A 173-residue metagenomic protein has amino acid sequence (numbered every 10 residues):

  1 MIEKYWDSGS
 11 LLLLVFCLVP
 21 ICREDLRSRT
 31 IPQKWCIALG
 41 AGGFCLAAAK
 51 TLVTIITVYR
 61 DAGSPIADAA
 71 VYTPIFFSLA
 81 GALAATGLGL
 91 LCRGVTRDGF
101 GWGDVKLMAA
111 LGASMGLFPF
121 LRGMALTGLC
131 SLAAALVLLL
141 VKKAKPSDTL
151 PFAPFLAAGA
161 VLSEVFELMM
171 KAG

Functional and structural regions predicted by a protein language model:
M1-G173: A membrane-topology feature that recognizes alpha-helical transmembrane segments and their immediate juxtamembrane
